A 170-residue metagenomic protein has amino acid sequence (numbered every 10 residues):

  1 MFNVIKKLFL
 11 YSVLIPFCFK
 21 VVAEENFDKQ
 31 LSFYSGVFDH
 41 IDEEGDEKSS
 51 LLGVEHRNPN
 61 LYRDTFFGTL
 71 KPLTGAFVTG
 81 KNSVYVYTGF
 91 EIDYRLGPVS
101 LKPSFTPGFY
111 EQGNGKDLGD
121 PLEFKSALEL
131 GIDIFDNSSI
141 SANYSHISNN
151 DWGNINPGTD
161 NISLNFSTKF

Functional and structural regions predicted by a protein language model:
M1-F27: Cleavable N-terminal export/targeting peptides
V22-D28, E44, P59-L70, R95-L101 (+1 more regions): Short loop/turn motifs that connect adjacent beta-strands in outer-membrane beta-barrel proteins
E25, H56-N58, I92-Y94, I132 (+2 more regions): Residue-level signature of outer-membrane beta-barrel architecture
L31-I41, F67-T79, K102-F109, N143-S148: Transmembrane beta-strand segments that form the barrel wall of outer-membrane beta-barrel proteins
H40-S50, A76-Y87, N114-P121, D151-T159: Solvent-exposed loop/turn segments connecting transmembrane beta-strands in outer-membrane beta-barrel proteins
K48-V54, I132, P157-F170: Outer-membrane beta-barrel "beta-signal"
V54, F90, L101, L128-L130 (+2 more regions): Membrane-embedded beta-strands that build the outer-membrane beta-barrel scaffold
K81-F105: Helix-adjacent hinge/juxtasegments
